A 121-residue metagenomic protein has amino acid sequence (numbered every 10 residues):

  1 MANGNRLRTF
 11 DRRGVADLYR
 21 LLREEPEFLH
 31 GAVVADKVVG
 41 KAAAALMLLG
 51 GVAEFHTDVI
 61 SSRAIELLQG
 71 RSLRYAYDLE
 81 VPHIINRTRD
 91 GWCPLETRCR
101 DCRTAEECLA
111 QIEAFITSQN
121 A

Functional and structural regions predicted by a protein language model:
M1-D58, E80, I85-P94, R98: Conserved mixed alpha/beta catalytic, RNA-binding, or beta-rich assembly cores of soluble enzyme, regulatory
G50-A53, R63-A121: C-terminal binding/interaction regions
